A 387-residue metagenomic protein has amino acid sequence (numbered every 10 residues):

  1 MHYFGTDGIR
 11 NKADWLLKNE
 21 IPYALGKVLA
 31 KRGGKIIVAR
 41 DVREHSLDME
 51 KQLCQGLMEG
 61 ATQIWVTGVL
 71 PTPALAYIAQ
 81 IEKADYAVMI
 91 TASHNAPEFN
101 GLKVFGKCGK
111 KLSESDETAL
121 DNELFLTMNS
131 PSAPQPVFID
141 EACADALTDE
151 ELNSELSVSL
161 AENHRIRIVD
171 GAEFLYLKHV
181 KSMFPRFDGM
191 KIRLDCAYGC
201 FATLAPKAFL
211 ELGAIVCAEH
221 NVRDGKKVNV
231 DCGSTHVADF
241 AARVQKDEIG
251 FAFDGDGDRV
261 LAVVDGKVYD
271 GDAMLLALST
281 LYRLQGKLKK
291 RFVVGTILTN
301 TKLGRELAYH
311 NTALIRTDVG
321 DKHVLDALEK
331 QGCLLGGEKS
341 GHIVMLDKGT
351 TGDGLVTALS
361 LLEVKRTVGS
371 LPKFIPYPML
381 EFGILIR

Functional and structural regions predicted by a protein language model:
M1-Q63, D85-Y86, N129, V137 (+2 more regions): An N-terminal, well-structured beta->alpha segment
E20, A24, N100-Q245: Gly/Ser/Thr-enriched, mixed-charge loops and adjacent short helices that form phosphate/oxyanion-binding elements
A30, I36-N100, K178, K207-V263: N-terminal small/polar loop signature for handling phosphorylated ligands or for N-terminal nucleophile
K35-D41, W65, K191-L194, R291-I297 (+1 more regions): Short glycine-rich phosphate-binding loop at a beta-alpha junction
A39-D41, L194-C196, V264, D347 (+1 more regions): Short glycine-centered, acidic/aromatic-flanked micro-motifs in structured strand/loop junctions that mark active-site
A87-F99, V244-V268, L314-D353: Glycine-rich phosphate-binding loop
P97-S115, N122-E123, T127, D188 (+3 more regions): Replace "Mg2+/Mn2+-dependent" with "divalent metal-dependent
L288-R387: Phosphate-binding and adjacent anionic-ligand microenvironments
